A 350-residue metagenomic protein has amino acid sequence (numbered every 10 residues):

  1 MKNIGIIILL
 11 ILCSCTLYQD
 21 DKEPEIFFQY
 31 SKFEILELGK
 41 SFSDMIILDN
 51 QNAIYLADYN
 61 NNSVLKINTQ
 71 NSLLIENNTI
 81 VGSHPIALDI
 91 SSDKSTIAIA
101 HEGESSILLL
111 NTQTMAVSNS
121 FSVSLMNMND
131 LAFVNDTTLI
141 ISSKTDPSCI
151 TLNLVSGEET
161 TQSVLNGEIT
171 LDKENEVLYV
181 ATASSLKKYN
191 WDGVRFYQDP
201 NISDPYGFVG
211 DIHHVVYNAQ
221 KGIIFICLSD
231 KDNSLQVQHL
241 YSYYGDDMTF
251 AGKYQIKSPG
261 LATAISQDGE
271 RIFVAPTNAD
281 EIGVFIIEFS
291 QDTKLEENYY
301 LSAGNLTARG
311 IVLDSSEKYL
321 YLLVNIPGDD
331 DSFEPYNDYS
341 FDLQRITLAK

Functional and structural regions predicted by a protein language model:
M1-K2, T16: N-terminal hydrophobic targeting signals that begin at the initiator methionine
I4-C13: Sec-dependent N-terminal signal peptides
C15-K350: Predominantly soluble domains enriched in secretory-pathway, periplasmic, or organellar proteins
